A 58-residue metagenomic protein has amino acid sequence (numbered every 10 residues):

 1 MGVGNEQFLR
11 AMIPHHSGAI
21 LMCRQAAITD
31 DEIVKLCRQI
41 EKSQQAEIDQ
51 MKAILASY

Functional and structural regions predicted by a protein language model:
M1-Y58: His/Met- and acidic-residue-enriched segments that coordinate or traffic transition-metal cofactors and support
